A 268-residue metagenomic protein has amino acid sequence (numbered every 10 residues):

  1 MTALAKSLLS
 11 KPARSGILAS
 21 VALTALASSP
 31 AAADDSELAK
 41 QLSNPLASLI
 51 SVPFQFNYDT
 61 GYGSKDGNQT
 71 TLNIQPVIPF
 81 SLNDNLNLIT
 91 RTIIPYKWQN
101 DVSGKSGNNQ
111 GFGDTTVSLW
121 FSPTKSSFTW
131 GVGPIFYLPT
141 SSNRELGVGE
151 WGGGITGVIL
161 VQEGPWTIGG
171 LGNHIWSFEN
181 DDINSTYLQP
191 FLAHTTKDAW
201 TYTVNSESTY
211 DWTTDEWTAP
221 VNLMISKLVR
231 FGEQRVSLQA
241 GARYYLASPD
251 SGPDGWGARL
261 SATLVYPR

Functional and structural regions predicted by a protein language model:
M1-A39, R268: Cleavable N-terminal export/targeting peptides
A32-F178, D182-R268: Transmembrane beta-barrel domains of Gram-negative outer membranes and organellar outer membranes
